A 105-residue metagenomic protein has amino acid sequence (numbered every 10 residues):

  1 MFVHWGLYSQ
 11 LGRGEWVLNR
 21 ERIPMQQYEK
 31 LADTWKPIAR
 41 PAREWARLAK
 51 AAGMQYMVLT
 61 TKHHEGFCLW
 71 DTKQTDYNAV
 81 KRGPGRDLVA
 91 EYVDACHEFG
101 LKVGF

Functional and structural regions predicted by a protein language model:
F2-F105: Mature catalytic domains of secreted/periplasmic carbohydrate-active enzymes
